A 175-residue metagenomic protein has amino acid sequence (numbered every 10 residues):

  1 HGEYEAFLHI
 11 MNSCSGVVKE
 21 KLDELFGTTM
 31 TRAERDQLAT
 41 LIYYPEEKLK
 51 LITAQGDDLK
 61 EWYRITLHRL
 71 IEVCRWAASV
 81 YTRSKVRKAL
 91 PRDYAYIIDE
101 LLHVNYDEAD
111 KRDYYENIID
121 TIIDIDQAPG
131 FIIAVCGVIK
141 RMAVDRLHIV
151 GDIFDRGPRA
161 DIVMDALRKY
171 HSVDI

Functional and structural regions predicted by a protein language model:
H1-I175: Feature recognizes metal-dependent phosphohydrolase scaffolds
